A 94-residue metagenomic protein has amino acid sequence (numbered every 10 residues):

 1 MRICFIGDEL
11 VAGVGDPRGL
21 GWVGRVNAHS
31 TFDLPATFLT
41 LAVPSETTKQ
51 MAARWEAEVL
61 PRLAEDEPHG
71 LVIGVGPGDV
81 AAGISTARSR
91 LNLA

Functional and structural regions predicted by a protein language model:
M1-P44, K49-Q50, E56-E65: Serine-esterase "nucleophile elbow" of acetyl-processing enzymes
N27-H29, L34, A53-A94: Alpha-helical cap/lid subdomain in secreted, periplasmic, or secretory-pathway luminal O-acyl-processing enzymes
